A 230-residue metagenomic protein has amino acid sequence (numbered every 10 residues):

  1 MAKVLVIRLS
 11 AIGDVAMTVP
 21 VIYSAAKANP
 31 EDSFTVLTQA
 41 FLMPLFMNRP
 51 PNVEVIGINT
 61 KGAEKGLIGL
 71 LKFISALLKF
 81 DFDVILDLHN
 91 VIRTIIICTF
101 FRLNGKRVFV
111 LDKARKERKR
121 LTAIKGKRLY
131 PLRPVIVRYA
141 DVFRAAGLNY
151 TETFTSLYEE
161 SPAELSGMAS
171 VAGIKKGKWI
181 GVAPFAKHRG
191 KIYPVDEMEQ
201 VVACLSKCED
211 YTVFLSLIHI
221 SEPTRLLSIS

Functional and structural regions predicted by a protein language model:
M1-R225: Catalytic machinery of carbohydrate-active enzymes, primarily nucleotide-sugar-dependent glycosyltransferases
S228-S230: Serine residues within intrinsically disordered or low-complexity segments
